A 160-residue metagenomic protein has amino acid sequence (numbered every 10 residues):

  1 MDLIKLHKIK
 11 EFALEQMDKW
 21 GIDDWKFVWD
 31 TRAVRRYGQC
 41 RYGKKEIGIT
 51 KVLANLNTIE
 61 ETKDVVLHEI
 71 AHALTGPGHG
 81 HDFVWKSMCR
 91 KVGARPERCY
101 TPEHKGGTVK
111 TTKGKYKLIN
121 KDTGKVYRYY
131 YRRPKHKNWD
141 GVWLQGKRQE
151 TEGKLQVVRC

Functional and structural regions predicted by a protein language model:
M1-D64, A73-C160: Active-site-proximal or metal-binding-adjacent scaffold patches in catalytic folds
E69: Walker B catalytic acidic pair
